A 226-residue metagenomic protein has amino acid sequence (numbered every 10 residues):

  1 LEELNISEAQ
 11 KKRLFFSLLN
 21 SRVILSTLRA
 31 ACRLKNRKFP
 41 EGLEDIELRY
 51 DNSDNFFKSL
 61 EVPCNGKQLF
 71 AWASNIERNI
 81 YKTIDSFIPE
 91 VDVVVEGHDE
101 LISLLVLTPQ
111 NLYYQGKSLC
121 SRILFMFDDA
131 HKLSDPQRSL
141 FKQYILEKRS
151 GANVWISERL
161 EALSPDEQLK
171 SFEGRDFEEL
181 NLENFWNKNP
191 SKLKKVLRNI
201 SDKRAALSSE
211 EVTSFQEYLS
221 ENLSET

Functional and structural regions predicted by a protein language model:
L1-I6: Nucleic acid-processing catalytic cores of prokaryotic defense/repair systems
F15, L19, V23, Q137 (+1 more regions): Short amphipathic alpha-helical segments
S17-S86: Coupling/switch/interface segments within P-loop NTPase motor domains and analogous charged loops in nucleic-acid
A31, K35, Y81-I84, I88 (+3 more regions): Residue-level signal for secondary-structure boundary elements
I88-Q110: Short glycine-rich substrate-engagement loop in P-loop NTPases that contacts/grips substrate
I102-P109, Y114-L124, L133-T226: The catalytic "switch" region of P-loop NTPases
D128-D129: Walker B catalytic acidic pair
